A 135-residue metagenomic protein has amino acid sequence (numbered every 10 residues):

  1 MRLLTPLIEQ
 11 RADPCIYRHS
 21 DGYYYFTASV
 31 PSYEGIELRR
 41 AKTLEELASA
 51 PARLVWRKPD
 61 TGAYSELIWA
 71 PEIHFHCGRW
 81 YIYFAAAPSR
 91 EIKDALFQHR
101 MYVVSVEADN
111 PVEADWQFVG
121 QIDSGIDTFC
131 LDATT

Functional and structural regions predicted by a protein language model:
M1-T135: Carbohydrate-active catalytic/glycan-binding domains of CAZyme proteins, especially the secreted or lumenal ectodomains
